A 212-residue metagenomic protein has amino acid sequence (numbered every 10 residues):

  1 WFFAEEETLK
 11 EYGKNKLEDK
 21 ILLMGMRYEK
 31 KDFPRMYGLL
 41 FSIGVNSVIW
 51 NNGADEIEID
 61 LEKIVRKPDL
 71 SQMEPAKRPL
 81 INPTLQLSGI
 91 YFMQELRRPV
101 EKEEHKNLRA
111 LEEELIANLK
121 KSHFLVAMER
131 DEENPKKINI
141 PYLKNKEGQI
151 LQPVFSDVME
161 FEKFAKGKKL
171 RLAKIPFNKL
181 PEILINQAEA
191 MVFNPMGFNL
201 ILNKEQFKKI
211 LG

Functional and structural regions predicted by a protein language model:
W1-G212: An interfacial alpha-helical scaffold signature
